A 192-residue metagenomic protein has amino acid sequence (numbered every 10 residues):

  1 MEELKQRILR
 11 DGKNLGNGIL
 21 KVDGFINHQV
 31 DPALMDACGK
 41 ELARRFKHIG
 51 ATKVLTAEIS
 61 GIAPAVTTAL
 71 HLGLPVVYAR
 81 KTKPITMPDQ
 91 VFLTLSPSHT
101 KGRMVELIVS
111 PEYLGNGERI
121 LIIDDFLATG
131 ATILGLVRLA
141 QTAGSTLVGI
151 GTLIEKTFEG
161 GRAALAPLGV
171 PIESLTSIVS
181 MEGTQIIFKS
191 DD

Functional and structural regions predicted by a protein language model:
M1-G50: Active-site-facing substrate-recognition patch
E2, G18, V137-D192: PRPP-dependent phosphoribosyltransferase catalytic core
G50-E58: Short glycine-rich phosphate-binding loop at a beta-alpha junction
T52, E118, V148: Conserved acidic residues
T56, I122-I123: Generic enzyme active-site microenvironment
A63-L72: Short Gly/Thr/Asp-enriched flexible loops that form oxyanion-binding sites at enzyme active sites
L74-I120, I186-S190: Short, glycine/charge-rich flexible loops or terminal/linker lids adjacent to PRPP-binding catalytic cores
G115, D124-T142: Active-site/ligand-binding-proximal alpha/beta "capping" segment
